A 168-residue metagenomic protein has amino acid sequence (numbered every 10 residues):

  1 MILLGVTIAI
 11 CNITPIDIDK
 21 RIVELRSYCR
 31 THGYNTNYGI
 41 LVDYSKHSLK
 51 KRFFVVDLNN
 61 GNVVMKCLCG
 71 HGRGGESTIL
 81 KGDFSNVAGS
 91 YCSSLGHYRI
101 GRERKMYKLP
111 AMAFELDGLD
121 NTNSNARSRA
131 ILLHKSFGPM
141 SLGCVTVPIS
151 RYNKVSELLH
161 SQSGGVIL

Functional and structural regions predicted by a protein language model:
M1-I13: Bacterial Sec-dependent N-terminal signal peptides
I10-L142, I149-L168: Cell wall/extracellular polymer interaction/catalysis modules
